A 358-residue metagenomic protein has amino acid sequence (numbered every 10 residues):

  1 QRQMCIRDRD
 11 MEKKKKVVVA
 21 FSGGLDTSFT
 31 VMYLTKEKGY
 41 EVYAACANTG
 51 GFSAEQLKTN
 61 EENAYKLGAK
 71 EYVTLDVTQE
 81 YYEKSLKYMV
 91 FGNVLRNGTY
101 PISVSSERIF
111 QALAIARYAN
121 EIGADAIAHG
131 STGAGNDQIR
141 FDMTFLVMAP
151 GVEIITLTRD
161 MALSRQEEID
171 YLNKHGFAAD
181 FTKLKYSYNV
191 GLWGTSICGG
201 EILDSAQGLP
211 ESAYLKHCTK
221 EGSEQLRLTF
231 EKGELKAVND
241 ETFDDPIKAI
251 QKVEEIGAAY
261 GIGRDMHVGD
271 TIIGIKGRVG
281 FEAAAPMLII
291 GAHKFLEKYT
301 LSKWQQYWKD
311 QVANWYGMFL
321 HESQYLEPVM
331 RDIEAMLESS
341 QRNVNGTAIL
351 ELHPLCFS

Functional and structural regions predicted by a protein language model:
Q1-I6: Short, small-residue-biased leader/transition segments that mark boundaries at the very start of proteins
R7-A20, L25-S358: Nucleotide-activated chemistry modules centered on ATP-dependent adenylation/adenylyltransferase
